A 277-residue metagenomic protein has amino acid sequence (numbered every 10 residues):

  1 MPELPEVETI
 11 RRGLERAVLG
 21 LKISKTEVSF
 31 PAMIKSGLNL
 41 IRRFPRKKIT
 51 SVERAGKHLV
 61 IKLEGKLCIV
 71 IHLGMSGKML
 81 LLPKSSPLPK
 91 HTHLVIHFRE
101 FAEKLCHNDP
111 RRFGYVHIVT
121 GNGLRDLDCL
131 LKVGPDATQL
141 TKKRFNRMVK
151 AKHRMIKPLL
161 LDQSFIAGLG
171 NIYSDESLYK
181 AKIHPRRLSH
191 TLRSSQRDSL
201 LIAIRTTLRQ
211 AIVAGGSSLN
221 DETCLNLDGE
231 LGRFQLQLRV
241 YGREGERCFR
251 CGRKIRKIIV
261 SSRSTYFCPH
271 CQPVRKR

Functional and structural regions predicted by a protein language model:
M1-R277: Structured catalytic/nucleic-acid-binding cores of DNA maintenance enzymes
